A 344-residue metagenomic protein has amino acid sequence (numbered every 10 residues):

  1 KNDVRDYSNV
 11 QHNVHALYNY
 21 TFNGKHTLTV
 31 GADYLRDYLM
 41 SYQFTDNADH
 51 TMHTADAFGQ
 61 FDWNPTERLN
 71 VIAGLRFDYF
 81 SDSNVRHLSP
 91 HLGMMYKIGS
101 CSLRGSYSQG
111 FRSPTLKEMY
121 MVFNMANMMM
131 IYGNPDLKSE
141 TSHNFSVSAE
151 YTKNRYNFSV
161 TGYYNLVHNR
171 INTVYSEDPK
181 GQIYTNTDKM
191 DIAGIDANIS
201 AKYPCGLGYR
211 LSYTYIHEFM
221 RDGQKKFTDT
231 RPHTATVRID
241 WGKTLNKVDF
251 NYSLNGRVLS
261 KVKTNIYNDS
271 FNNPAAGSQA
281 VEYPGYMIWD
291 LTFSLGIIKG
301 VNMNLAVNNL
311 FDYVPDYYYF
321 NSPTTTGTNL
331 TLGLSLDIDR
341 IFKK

Functional and structural regions predicted by a protein language model:
K1-H87, G93-K97, Y156-Y164, R210: Face-selective signature of the C-terminal outer-membrane beta-barrel domain
D3-V10, D46-H53, F80-R86, M95 (+6 more regions): Replace "Gram-negative outer membrane beta-barrel proteins" with "bacterial and organellar outer membrane beta-barrel
Y7, S102, Q109-V167, S176-K202 (+2 more regions): Outer-membrane beta-barrel signature, preferentially recognizing the C-terminal barrel domain of Gram-negative
V14-Y20, A57-W63, L92-Y96, V147-Y151 (+6 more regions): Residues on the lipid-exposed face of transmembrane beta-strands in outer-membrane beta-barrel proteins
K25-L28, R68-V71, S100-R104, R155-F158 (+4 more regions): Repeated loop/turn-to-beta-strand initiation elements of outer-membrane beta-barrel proteins
Y34-M40, L75-S81, I98-S100, Y107-S113 (+9 more regions): Transmembrane beta-strands of outer-membrane beta-barrel pores
N64-V71, Y163-V167, T185-Y267: Gram-negative outer-membrane beta-barrel transporters
H168, V258-N272, S294-K344: C-terminal beta-signal and adjacent terminal beta-strands/loops of Gram-negative outer-membrane beta-barrel proteins
